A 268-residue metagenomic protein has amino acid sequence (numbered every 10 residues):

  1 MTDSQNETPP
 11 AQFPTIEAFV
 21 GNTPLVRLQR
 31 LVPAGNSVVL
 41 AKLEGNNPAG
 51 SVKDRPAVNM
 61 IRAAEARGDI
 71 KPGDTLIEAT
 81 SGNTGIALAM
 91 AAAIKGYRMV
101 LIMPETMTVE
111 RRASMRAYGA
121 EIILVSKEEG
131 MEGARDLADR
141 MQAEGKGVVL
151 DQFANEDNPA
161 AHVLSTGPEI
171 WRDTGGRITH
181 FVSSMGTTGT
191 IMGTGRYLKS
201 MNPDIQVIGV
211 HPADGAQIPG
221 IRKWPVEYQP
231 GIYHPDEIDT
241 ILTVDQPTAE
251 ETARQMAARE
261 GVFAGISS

Functional and structural regions predicted by a protein language model:
M1-S268: PLP-dependent amino-acid enzyme catalytic core
